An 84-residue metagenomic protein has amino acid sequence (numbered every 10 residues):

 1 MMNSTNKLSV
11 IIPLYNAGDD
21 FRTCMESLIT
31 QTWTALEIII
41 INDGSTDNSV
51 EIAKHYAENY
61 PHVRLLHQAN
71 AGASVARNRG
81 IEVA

Functional and structural regions predicted by a protein language model:
M1-T30: N-proximal low-complexity "stem/linker" segments adjacent to membrane-targeting elements
S9-I12, I39-I40, H67: Short hydrophobic beta-strand elements that form part of the catalytic alpha/beta core underpinning NDP-sugar/donor
M25-I41: N-terminal/domain-start segments enriched in small and hydrophobic, helix-friendly residues, covering either
S27, N42-E51, A71: A conserved acidic beta->alpha catalytic loop
L36, H62-R64: Short, conserved active-site loop motifs that form the nucleotide-linked donor/cofactor pocket
K54-Y60: Short, conserved SAM-binding/catalytic segment of Class I S-adenosyl-L-methionine-dependent methyltransferases
Q68-A84: Glycine-rich, basic loop-to-helix element that forms the pyrophosphate-binding segment of sugar-nucleotide handling
